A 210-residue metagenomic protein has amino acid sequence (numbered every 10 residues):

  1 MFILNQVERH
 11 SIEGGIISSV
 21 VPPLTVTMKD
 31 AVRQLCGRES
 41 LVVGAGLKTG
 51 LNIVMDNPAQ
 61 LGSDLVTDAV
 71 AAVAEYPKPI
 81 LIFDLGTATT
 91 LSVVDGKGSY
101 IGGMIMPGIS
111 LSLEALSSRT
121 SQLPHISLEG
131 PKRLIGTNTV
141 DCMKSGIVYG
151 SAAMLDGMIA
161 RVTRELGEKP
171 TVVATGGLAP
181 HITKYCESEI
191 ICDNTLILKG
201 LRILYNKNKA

Functional and structural regions predicted by a protein language model:
M1-L81, G96-A210: Nucleotide/phosphate-binding catalytic cleft detector across ATP-hydrolyzing and phosphate-transferring enzymes
T89-V94: Short beta-strand scaffold segments in enzyme catalytic cores
